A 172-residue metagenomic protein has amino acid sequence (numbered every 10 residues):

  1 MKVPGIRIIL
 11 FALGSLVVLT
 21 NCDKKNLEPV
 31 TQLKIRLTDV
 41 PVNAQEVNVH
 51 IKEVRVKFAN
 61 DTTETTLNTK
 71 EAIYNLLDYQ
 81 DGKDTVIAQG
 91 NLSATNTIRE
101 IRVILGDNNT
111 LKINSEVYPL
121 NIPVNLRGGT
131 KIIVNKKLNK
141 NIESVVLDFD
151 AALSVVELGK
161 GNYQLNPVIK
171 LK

Functional and structural regions predicted by a protein language model:
M1-I9: Bacterial N-terminal signal peptides that target proteins for export
L10-S15: Hydrophobic helical h-region of N-terminal Sec-dependent signal peptides in bacterial secretory/periplasmic proteins
V18-N21: C-terminal motif of bacterial Sec signal peptides marking the signal peptidase cleavage site
D23-K172: A short, solvent-exposed, low-complexity linear motif enriched for acidic/polar residues with Pro/Gly/Ser/Thr
